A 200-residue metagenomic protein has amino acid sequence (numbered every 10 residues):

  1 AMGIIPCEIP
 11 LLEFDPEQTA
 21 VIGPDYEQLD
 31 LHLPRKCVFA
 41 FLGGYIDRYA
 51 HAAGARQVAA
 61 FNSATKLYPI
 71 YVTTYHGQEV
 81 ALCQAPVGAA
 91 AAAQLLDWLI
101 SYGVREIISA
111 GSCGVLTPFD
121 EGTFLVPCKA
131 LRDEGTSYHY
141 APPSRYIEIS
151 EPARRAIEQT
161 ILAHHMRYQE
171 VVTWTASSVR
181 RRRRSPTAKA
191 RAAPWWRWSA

Functional and structural regions predicted by a protein language model:
A1-I108, G114-A200: Accessory terminal and edge-of-domain segments that mediate assembly/interaction and cofactor placement around
